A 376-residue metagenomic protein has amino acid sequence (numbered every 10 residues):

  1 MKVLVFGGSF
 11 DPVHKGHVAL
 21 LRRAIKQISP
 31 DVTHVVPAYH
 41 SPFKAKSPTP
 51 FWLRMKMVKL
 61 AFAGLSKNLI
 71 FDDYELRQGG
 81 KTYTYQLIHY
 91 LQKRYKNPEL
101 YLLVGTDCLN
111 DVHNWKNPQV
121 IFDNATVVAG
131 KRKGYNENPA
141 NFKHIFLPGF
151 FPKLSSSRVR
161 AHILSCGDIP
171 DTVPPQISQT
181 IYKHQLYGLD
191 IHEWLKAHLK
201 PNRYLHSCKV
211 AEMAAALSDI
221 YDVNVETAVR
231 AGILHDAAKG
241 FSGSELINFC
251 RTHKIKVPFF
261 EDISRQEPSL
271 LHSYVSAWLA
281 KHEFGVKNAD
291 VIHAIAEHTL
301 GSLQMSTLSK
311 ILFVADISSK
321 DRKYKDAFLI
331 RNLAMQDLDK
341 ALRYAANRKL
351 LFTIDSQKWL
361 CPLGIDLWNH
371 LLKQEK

Functional and structural regions predicted by a protein language model:
M1-D190, S244, P268, K281: Nucleotidyltransferase catalytic core that binds NTPs
H14-H17, F43, H206, H235 (+2 more regions): Histidine-centered active-site/metal-ligand motif
R54-M55, S156, S207, S273 (+1 more regions): A general structural signal for well-ordered alpha-helical segments in protein cores
S155, D337, Y344, L350-L351: Long, charged alpha-helical interface segments
D168-I191, L351-K376: Charged phosphate-binding loop/patch that engages nucleotide di/tri-phosphates or the phosphate backbone of nucleic
L195-H198, A215, I220-Y344: Divalent metal-dependent catalytic cores for phosphoryl transfer on phosphate-bearing substrates
